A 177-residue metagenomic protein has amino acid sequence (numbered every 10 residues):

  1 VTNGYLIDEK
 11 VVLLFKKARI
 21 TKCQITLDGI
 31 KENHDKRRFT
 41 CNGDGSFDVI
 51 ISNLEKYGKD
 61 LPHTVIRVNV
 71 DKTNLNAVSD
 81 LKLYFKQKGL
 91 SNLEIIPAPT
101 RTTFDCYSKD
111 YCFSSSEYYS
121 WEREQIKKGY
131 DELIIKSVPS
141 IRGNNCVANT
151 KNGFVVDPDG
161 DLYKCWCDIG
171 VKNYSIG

Functional and structural regions predicted by a protein language model:
V1-G29: Conserved SAM/AdoMet-binding glycine-rich loop
T2-G4, L27-G29, V68, P158 (+1 more regions): Glycine-rich, histidine-containing beta strand-loop boundary motifs that form or position
T26-D28, A98-T100, D168: Generic beta-structure capping elements
E32, K36-D159, K172-S175: Radical SAM enzyme [4Fe-4S]-AdoMet core and its adjacent flexible, acidic and glycine-rich loops/tails across
C165-G177: C-terminal, non-catalytic macromolecule-binding modules
